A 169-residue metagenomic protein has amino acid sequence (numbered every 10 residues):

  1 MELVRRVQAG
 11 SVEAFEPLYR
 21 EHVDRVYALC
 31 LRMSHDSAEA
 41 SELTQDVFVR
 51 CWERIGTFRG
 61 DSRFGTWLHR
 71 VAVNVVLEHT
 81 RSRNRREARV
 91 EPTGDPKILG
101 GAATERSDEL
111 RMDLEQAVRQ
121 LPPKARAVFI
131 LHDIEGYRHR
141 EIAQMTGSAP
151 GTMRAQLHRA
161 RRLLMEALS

Functional and structural regions predicted by a protein language model:
Q8-P17, Y27-D46, P150: Short, charged helix-capping/linker segments at alpha-helix termini
E13, R25, D113-Q116, R126-A127: Pre-recognition alpha-helix immediately N-terminal to the DNA-recognition helix within helix-turn-helix or winged-helix
Y19-S37, R54, V118, L163: Amphipathic, Lys/Arg- and hydrophobic-enriched alpha-helical face
A28, E42-V49, S62-N74: Structural recognition of an alpha-helix C-terminal capping motif at a helix-to-coil junction
H35, E42, Q116-A127, E135-T152 (+1 more regions): Helix-turn-helix DNA-binding module
E53-G60, R70-E91, S107: Arg/Lys-rich amphipathic alpha helix in sigma70-family domain 2
R59, R81-N84, L121, R126 (+1 more regions): Short, Lys/Arg-enriched C-terminal cap helix and immediately downstream tail that follows
A88, G94-R119: Acidic, proline/glycine-rich intrinsically disordered inter-domain spacer in sigma factors
